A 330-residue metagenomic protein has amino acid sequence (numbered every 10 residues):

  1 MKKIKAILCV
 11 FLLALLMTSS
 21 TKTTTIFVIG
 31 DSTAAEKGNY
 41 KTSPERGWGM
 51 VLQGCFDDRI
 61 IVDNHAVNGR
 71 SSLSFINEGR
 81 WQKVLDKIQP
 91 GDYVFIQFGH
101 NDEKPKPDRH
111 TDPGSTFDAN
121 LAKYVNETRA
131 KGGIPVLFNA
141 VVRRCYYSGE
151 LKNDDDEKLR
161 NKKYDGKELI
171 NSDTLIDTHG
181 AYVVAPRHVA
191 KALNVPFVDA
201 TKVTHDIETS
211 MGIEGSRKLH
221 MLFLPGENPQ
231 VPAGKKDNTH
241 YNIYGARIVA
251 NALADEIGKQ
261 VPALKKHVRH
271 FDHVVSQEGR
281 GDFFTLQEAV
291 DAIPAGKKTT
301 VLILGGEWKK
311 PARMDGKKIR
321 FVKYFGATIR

Functional and structural regions predicted by a protein language model:
K3-I7, F11-T24: Bacterial Sec-dependent signal peptides at the C-terminal "C-region" and cleavage site
T21-A66, Q82-V94: Serine-esterase "nucleophile elbow" of acetyl-processing enzymes
S32, H100, G306: Active-site metal-binding loops of divalent metal-dependent hydrolases
A34-N39, S72-S74, D282-F283: Short, solvent-exposed loop/turn elements at domain surfaces
E45, S72-K83, F284, G305: N-terminal post-signal-peptidase region of extra-cytosolic proteins
G79-I243, R247, N251-V261: Alpha-helical cap/lid subdomain in secreted, periplasmic, or secretory-pathway luminal O-acyl-processing enzymes
D272-L304: Acidic Gly/Asp/Thr-rich repetitive segments characteristic of extracellular carbohydrate-active and adhesion proteins
K297-R330: N-terminal extracellular ligand-recognition/capping segment immediately after the signal peptide
